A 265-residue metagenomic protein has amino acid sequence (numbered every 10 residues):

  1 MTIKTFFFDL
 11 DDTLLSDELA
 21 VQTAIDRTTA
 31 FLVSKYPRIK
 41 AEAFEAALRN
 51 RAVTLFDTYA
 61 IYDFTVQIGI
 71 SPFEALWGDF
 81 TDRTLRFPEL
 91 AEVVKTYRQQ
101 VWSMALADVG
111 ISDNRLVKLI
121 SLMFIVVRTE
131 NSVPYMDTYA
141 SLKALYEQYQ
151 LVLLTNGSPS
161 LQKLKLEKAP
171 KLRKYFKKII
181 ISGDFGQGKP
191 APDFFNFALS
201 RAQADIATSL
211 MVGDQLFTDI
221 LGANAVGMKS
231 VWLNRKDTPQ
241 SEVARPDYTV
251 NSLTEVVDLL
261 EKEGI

Functional and structural regions predicted by a protein language model:
M1-F6, S16-L19, A30, S34-A41 (+2 more regions): Asp-based, Mg2+/Mn2+-dependent phosphohydrolase catalytic module
I3-L10, L14-P134: N-terminal helical cap/lid subdomain that shapes the substrate entry/recognition surface in HAD-like hydrolases
M104-S112, V117-V133, A140-Q150, L154-L164 (+2 more regions): Conserved acidic, metal-coordinating active-site core of Asp-based, Mg2+-dependent phosphoryl-transfer enzymes
